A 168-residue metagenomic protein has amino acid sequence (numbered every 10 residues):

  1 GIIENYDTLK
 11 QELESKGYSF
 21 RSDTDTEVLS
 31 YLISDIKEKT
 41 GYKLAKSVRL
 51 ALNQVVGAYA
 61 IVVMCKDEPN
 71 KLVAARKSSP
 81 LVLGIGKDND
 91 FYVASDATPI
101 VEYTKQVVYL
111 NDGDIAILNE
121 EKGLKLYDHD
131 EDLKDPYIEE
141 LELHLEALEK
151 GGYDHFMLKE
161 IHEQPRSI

Functional and structural regions predicted by a protein language model:
I2-K159, E163-R166: Conserved short alpha-helical segments that host acidic/polar catalytic motifs at enzyme active sites
